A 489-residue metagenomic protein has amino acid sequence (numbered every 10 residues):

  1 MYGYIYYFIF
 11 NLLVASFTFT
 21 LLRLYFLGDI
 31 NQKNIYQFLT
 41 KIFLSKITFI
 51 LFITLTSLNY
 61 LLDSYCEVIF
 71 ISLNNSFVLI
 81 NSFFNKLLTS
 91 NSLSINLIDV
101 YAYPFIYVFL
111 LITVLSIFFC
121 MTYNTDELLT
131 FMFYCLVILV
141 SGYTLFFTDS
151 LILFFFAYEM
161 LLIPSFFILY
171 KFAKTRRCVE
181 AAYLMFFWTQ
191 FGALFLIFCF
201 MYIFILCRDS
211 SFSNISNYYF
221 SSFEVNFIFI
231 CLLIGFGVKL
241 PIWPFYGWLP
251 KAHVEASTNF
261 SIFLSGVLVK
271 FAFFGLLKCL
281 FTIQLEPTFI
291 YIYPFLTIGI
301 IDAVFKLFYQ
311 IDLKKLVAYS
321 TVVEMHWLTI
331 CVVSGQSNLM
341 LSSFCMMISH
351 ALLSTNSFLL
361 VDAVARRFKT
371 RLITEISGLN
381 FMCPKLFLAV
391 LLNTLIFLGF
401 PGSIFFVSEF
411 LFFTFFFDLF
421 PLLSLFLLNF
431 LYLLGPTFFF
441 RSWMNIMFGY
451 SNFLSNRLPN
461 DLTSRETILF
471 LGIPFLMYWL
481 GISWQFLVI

Functional and structural regions predicted by a protein language model:
M1-F133: Transmembrane helix-loop-helix hairpins at membrane boundaries of multipass inner-membrane proteins
T18-Q37, V114-T125, F167-R177, L240-H253 (+2 more regions): C-terminal ends of transmembrane helices
K86-P104, Y218-F229, D418-S424: Short aromatic-rich membrane-water interface segments that cap or initiate transmembrane helices in multi-pass membrane
F133, V137-F220, L307-R371: Alpha-helical multi-pass transmembrane bundles of energy-transducing inner-membrane proteins
A181, M185, S221-Y293, T414: Short helix-boundary/re-entrant hairpin motifs in multi-pass inner-membrane proteins
H253, T329-G335, E409-S424: Interfacial segments of multi-pass membrane proteins
S354-S357, F426-N456: Predominantly late transmembrane helices and immediately cytosolic-facing juxtamembrane segments
C383, F440-I489: Cytoplasmic/organellar membrane-interface segments at the starts of transmembrane helices in multi-pass inner-membrane
